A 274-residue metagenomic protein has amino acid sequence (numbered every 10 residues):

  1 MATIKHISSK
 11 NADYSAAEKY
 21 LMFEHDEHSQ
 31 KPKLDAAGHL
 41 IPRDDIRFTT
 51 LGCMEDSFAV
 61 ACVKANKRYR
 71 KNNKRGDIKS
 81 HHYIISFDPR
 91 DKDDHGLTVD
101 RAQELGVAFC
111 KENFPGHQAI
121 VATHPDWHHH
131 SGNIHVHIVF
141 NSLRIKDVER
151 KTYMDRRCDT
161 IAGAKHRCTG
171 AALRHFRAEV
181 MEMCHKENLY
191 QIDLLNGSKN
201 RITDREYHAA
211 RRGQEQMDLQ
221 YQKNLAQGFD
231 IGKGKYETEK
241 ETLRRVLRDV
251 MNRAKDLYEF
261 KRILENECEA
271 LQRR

Functional and structural regions predicted by a protein language model:
M1-R274: N-terminal nicking endonuclease/strand-transfer module with a His-rich metal-binding environment and a catalytic Tyr
